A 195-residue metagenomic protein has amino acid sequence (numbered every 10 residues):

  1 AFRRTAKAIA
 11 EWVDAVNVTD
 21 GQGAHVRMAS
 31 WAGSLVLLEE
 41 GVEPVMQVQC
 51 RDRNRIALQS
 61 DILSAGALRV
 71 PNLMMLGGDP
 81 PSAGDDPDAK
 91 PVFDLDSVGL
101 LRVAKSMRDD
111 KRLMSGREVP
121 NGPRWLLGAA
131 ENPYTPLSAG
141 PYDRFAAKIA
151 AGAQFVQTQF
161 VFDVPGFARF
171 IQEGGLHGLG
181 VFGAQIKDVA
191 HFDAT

Functional and structural regions predicted by a protein language model:
A1, Q22, P44-I56, W125-G140: Active-site mouth loops of central-metabolism enzymes
A1-V18: Conserved N-terminal beta1-alpha1 strand-loop-helix module at the mouth
A15-N17, E43-Q47, N72-M74, R124-G128 (+2 more regions): Structural preference for beta-strand elements that scaffold enzyme active sites
V16, A65, K148, G152: Conserved, mostly hydrophobic/aromatic
V16-V26, V48-C50, M74-L76, Q154-D163: Catalytic beta/alpha-barrel core
A24-V36, N54-S60, P80-G116, S138-G140 (+1 more regions): Active-site-adjacent beta->alpha loops and helix N-cap segments on the catalytic face of soluble alpha/beta enzymes
C50-L68: Glycine-rich anion/phosphate-binding loops
L176-T195: N-terminal low-complexity segments that are often proline-rich with Ser/Thr-Pro
